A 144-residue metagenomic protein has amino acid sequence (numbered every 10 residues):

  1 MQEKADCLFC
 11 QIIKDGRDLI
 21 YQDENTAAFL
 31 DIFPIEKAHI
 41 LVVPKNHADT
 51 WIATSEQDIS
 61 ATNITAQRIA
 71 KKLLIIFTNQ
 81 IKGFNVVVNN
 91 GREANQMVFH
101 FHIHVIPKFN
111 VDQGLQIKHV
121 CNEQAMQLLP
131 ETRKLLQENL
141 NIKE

Functional and structural regions predicted by a protein language model:
M1-E144: HIT superfamily nucleotide-processing domains
